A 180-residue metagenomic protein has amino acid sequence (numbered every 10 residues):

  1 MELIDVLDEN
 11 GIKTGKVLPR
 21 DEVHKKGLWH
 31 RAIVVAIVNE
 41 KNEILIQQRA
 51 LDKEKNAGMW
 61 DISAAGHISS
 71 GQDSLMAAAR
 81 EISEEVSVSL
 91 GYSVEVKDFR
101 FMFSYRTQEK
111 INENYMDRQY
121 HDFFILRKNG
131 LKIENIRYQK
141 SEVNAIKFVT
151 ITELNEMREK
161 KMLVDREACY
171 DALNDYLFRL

Functional and structural regions predicted by a protein language model:
M1-V34, V38-K41: Acidic, metal-coordinating catalytic segment for phosphate/diphosphate chemistry, firing primarily on the Nudix
I12, M76, R80, T152-E159: Replace "anionic and nucleotidyl ligands
D21, G58, S70, F101-T107 (+2 more regions): Nudix hydrolase/Nudix homology domain
E22-I33, E40-E84: Conserved Nudix-box catalytic region and its N-terminal flanking loop in Nudix hydrolases and closely related
H30, V94-K97, Q119: Short gly/pro-enriched beta-turn/loop segments at secondary-structure junctions
E85, S89: Short alpha-helical functional segments enriched in proximate histidine and acidic residues
L90-F103: A short coil-to-beta-strand element that immediately follows conserved catalytic motifs
